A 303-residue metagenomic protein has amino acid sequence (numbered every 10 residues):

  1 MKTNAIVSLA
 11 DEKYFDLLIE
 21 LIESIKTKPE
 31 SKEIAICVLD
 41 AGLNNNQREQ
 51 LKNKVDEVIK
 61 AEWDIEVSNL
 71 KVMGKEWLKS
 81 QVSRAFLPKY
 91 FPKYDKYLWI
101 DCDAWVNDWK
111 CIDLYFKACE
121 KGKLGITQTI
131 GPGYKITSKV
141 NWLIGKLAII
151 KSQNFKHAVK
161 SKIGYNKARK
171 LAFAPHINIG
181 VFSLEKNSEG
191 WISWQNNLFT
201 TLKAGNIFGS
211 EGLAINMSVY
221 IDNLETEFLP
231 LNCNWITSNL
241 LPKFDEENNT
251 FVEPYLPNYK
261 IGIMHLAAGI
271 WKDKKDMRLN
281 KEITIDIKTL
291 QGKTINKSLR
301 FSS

Functional and structural regions predicted by a protein language model:
M1-S303: Glycosyltransferase catalytic domains, chiefly GT-A lineage
